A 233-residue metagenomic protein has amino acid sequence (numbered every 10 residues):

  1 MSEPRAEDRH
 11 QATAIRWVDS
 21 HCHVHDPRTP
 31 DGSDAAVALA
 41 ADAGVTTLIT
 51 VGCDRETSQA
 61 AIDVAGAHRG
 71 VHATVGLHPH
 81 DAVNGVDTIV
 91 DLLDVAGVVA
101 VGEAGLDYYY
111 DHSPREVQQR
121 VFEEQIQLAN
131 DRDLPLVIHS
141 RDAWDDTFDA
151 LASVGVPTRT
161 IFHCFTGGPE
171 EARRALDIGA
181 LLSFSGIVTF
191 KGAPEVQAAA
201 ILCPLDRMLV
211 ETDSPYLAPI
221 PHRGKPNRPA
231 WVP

Functional and structural regions predicted by a protein language model:
M1-P233: Mid-domain alpha/beta scaffold segments of enzyme catalytic cores
